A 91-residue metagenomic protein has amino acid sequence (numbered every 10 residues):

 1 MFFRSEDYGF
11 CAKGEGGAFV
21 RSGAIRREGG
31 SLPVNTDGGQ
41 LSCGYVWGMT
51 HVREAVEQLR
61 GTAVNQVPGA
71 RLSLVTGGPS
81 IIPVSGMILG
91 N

Functional and structural regions predicted by a protein language model:
M1-N91: Claisen-condensing/thiolase-fold acyl-transfer catalytic domains that form or cleave C-C bonds in fatty acid
